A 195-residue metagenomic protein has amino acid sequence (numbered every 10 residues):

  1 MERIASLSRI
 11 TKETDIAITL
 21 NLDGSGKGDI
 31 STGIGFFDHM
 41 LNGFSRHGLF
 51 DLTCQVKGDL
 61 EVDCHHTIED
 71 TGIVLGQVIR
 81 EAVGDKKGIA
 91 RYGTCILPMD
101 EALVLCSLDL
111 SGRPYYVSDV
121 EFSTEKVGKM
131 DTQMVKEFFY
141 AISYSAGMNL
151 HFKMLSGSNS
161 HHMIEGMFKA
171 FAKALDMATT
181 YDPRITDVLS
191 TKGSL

Functional and structural regions predicted by a protein language model:
M1-L195: N-terminal intrinsically disordered, cationic/polar leader segments that include organellar targeting peptides
